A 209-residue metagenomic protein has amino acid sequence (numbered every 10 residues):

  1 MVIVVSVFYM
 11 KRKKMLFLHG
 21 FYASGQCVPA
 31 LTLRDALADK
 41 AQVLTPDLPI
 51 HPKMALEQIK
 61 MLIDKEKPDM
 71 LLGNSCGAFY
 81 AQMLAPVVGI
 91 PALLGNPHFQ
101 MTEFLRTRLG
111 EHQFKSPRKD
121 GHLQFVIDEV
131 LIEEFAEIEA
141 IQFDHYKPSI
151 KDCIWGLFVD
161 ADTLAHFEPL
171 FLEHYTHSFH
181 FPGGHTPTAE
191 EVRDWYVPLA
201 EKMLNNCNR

Functional and structural regions predicted by a protein language model:
M1-Y9: N-terminal amphipathic/basic-hydrophobic helices that include classical n-h-c signal peptides and signal-anchor
F8-G25, A81, G89-L105: A short, flexible N-terminal coil/short beta segment enriched in small residues
K11-K65, H185: Active-site catalytic motif of lipid deacylating hydrolases and related acyltransferases
K14-L16, L44, M70, L93 (+1 more regions): A structural signal for isolated positions on well-ordered beta-strands in alpha/beta enzyme cores
L37, I63, L84-A85, F171-L172: A generic structural signal for well-ordered alpha-helical segments
L44-P46, E66, Y80-A92: Internal alpha/beta domain cores that form substrate/cofactor-binding pockets in large enzymes and binding proteins
L72-G77, A81: Gly/Ala-rich beta-loop-alpha elbow adjacent to hydrolase catalytic centers
P91-N208: The alpha/beta-hydrolase serine catalytic core
